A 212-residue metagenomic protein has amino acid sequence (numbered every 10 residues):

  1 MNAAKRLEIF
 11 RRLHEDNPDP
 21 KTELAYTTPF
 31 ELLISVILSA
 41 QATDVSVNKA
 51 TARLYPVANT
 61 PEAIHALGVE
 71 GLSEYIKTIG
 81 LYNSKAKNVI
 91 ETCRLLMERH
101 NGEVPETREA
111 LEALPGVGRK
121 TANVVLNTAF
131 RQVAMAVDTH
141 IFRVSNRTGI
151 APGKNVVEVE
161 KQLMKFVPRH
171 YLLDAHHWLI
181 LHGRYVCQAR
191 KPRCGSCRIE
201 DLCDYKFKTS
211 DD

Functional and structural regions predicted by a protein language model:
N2-D212: Catalytic cores of DNA base-excision repair glycosylases
